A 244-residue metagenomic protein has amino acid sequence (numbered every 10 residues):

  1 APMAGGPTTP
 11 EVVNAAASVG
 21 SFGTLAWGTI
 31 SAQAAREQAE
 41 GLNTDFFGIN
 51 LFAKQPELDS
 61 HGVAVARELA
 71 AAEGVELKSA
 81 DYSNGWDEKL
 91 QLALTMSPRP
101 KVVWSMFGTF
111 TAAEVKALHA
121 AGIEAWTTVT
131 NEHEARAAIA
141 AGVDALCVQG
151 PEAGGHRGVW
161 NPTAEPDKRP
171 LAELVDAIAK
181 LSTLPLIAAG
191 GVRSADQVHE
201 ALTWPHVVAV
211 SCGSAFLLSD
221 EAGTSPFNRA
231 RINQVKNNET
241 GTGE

Functional and structural regions predicted by a protein language model:
A1-L181: Active-site entrance/lid segments in N-terminal catalytic domains of soluble metabolic enzymes
A153-I187, V192-E244: Conserved active-site-proximal phosphate/metal-binding subdomains
